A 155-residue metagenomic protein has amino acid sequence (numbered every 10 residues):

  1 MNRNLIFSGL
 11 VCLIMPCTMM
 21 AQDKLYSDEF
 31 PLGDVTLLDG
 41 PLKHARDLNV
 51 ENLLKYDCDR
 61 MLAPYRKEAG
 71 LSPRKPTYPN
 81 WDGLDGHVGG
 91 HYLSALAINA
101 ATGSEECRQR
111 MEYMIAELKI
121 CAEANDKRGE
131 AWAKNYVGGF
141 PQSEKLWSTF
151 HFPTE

Functional and structural regions predicted by a protein language model:
M1-G9: Bacterial N-terminal signal peptides that target proteins for export
S8-C17: Bacterial N-terminal signal peptides
Q22-E155: Glycan-recognition and catalytic cores of secretory/periplasmic carbohydrate-active enzymes
